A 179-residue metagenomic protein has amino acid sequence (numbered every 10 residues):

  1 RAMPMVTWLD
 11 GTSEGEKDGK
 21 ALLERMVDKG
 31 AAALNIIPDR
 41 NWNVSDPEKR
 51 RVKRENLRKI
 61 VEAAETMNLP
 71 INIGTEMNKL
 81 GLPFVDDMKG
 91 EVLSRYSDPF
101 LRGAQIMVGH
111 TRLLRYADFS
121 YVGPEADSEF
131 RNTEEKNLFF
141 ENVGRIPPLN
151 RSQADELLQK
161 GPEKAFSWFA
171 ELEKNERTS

Functional and structural regions predicted by a protein language model:
R1-S179: Charged catalytic cores and adjacent phosphate/nucleic-acid-binding surfaces used for phosphate/nucleic-acid chemistry
